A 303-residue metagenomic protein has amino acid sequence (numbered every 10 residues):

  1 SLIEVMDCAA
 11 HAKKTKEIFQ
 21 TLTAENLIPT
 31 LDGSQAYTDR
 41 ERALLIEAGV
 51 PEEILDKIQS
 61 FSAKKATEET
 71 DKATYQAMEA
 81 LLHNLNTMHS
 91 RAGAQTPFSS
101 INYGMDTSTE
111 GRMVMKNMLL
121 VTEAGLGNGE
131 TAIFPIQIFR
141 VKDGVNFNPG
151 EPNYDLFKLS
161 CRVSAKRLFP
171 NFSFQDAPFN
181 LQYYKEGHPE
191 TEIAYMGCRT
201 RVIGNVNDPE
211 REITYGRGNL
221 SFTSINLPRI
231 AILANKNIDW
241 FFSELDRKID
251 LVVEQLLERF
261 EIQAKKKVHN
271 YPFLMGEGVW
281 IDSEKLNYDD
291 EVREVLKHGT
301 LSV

Functional and structural regions predicted by a protein language model:
S1-H298: Conserved catalytic cores of very large enzyme subunits
L301-V303: Extended amphipathic alpha-helical segments enriched in small hydrophobics
